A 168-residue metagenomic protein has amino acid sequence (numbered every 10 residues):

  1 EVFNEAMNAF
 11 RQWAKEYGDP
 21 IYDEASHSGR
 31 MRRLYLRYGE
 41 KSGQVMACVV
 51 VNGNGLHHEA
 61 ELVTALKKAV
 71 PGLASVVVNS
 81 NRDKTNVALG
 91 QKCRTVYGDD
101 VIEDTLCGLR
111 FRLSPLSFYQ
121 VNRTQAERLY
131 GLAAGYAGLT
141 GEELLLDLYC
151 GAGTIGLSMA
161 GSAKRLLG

Functional and structural regions predicted by a protein language model:
E1-G168: Accessory RNA-recognition modules of RNA-modification enzymes
